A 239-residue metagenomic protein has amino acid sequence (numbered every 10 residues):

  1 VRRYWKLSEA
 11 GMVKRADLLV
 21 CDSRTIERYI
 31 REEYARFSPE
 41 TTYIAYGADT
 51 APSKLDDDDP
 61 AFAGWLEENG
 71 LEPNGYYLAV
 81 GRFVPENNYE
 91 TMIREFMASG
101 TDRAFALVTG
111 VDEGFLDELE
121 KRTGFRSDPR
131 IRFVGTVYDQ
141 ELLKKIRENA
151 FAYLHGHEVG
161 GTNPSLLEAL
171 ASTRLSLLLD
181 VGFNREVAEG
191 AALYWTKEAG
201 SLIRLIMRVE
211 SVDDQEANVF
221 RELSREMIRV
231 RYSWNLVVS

Functional and structural regions predicted by a protein language model:
R2-L19: Membrane-proximal helix-turn-helix segments that form the acceptor-binding/catalytic region of lipid-linked
R15, E27-P60, N69: Helix-loop-beta element that forms the nucleotide-linked donor phosphate-binding surface in glycosyltransferases
A48-D49, V80, A104-L119, R132-T136: Glycosyltransferase donor-sugar binding loop
L66, G70-N87, I93-G100: Conserved donor-binding/catalytic core segment of Leloir-type glycosyltransferases
K144, L166-A171, G182-E186: Short alpha-helical segment that forms part of, or immediately flanks, the ligand-binding pocket in carbohydrate-active
K145-G161, R174: Acidic donor-binding loop of glycosyltransferase active sites
A192-G200, R208-D214: Conserved acidic donor-binding segment of nucleotide-sugar-dependent glycosyltransferases
D214-S239: A charged, aromatic-enriched C-terminal amphipathic alpha-helix characteristic of glycosyltransferases across folds
